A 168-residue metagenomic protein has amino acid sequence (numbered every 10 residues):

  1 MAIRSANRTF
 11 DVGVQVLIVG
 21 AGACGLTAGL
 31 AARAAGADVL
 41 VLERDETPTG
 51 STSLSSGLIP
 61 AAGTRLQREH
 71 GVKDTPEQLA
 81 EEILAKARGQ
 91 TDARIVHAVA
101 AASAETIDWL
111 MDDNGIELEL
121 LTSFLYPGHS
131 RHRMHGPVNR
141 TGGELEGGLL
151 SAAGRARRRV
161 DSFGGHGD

Functional and structural regions predicted by a protein language model:
A2-R8: Extended, non-globular alpha-helical segments
R8-C24, L40: Beta1/beta-strand and adjacent pyrophosphate-binding region of the FAD-binding site in flavoprotein oxidoreductases
G29, R33, G154: Gly/Ala-rich phosphate-binding loop of Rossmann-like dinucleotide-binding domains, activating on the conserved
A34-S55: Glycine-rich FAD pyrophosphate-binding loop
P48, V99-A156, F163-G167: Conserved redox-cofactor binding core of oxidoreductases
S56-A61, P137: Short, hinge-like loop/turn segments at secondary-structure boundaries
P60-V99: Glycine-rich active-site loop/strand segments that organize a redox cofactor
